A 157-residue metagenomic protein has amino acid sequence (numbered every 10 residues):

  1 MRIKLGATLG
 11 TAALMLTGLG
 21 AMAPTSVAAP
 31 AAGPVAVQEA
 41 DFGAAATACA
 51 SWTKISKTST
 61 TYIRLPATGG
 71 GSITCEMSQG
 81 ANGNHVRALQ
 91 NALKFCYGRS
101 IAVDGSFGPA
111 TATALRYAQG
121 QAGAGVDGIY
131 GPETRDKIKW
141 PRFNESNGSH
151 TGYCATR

Functional and structural regions predicted by a protein language model:
M1-A31: Secretory targeting and sorting signals
I3-L5, N91, G120: Hydrophobic alpha-helical segments, especially transmembrane helices and their immediate juxtamembrane helical caps
A7, A12-M15, G70, S100 (+1 more regions): Preference for short coil/turn "hinge" residues that link or interrupt alpha-helices
M15-T17, Q121, N144: Residues in and immediately flanking transmembrane alpha helices
M22, P30, A110-A114, D136 (+1 more regions): Short, surface-exposed, charged/polar-biased interaction segments
V27-G105, T151-R157: Acidic, Ser/Thr/Pro/Gly-enriched interdomain connector segments
E76-R87, K94-W140: Short acidic, glycine/serine/threonine-rich helix-capping segments at coil-helix boundaries
K139-R157: Intrinsically disordered, low-complexity Ser/Thr-rich linker and spacer segments in cell-wall-related proteins
